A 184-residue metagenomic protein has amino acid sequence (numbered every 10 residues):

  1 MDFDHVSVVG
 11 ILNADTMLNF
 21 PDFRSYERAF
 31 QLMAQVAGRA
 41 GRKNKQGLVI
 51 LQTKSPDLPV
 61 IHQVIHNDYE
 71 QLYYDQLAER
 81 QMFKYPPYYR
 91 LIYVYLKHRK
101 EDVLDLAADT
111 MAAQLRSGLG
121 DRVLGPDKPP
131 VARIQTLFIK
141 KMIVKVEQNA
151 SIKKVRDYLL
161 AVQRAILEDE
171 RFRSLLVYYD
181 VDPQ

Functional and structural regions predicted by a protein language model:
M1-P21, Q35-Q184: Accessory helical-bundle/CTD segments and flexible terminal tails appended to RecA-like ATPase motors
F23-F30: Short, conserved loop/turn and helix-capping segments at secondary-structure boundaries that abut family-defining
